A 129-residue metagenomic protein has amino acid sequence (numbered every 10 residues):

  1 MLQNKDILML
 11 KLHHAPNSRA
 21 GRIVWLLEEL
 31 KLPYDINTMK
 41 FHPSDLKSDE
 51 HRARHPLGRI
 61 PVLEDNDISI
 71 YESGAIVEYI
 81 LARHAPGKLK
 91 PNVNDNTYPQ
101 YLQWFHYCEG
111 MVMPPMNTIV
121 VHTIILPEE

Functional and structural regions predicted by a protein language model:
N4-E129: GST-like domain detector, emphasizing the conserved glutathione-binding G-site in the N-terminal thioredoxin-like
